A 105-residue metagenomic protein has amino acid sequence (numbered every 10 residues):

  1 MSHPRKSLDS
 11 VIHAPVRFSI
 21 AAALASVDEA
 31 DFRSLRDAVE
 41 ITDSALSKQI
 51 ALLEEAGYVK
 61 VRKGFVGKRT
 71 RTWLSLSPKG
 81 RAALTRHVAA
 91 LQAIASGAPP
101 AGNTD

Functional and structural regions predicted by a protein language model:
M1-R5, S19-A23, K79-D105: Amphipathic alpha-helical dimerization/coiled-coil segments that flank or bridge DNA-binding/regulatory modules
P4-A45, G64-S75: N-terminal helix-turn-helix DNA-binding core of bacterial DNA-binding proteins
I50-A51: Short, hydrophobic-biased segments on the C-terminal half of alpha helices that form "recognition helices"
G57: Glycine-centered, phosphate/nucleic-acid-interacting loop/turn motifs that mediate DNA/RNA or nucleotide
V61: Short beta-strand "wing" residues that participate in macromolecule-binding interfaces
